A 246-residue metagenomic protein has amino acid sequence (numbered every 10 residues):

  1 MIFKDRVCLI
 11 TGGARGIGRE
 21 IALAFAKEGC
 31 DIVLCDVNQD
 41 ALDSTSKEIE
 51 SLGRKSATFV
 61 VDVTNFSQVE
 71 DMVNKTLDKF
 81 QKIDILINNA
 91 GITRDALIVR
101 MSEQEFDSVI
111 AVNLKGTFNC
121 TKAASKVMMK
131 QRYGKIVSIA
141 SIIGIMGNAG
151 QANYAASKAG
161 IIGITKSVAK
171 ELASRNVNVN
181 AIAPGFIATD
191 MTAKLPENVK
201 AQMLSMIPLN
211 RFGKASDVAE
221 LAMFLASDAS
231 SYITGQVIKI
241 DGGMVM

Functional and structural regions predicted by a protein language model:
I2-V33: Canonical Rossmann dinucleotide-binding motif of NAD(H)/NADP(H)-dependent dehydrogenases/reductases, specifically
Q39-D40, V60-D71, E103, D217: The beta1-alpha1 cofactor-binding region of Rossmann-like NAD(H)/NADP(H)-dependent oxidoreductases
L97-I98, S102-I110, T192, M203: Substrate-binding pocket helix/loop in short-chain dehydrogenase/reductase
T121, S157, T165: Active-site helix of classical SDR
K126, K170-S174, S231: Alpha-helical segment proximal to the catalytic Tyr-Lys
S141: Residue(s) in the substrate-gating loop at a strand-loop-helix junction that position the organic substrate next
A181, L204-A229, I233, G242: C-terminal helical subdomain
